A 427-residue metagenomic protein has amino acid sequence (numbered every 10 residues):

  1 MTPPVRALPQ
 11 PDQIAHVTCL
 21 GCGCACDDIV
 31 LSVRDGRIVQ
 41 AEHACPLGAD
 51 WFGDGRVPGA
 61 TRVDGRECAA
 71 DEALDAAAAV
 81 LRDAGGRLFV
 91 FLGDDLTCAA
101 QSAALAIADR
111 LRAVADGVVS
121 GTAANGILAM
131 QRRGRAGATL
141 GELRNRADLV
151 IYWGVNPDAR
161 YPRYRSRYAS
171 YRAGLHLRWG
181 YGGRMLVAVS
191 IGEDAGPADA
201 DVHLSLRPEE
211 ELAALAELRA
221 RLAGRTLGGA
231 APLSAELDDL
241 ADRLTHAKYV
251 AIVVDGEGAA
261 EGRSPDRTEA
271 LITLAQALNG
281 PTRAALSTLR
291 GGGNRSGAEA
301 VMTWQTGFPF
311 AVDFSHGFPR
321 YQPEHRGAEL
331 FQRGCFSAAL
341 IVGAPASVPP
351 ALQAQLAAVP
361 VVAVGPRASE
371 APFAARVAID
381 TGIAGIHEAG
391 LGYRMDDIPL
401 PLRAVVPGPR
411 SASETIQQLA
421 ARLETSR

Functional and structural regions predicted by a protein language model:
M1-R221, G256, C335, A421-R427: N-terminal export/assembly segments and adjacent metallocofactor-ligating motifs of anaerobic energy-metabolism
R66-D83, L233-R243, P323-L330: A short, well-structured juxtamembrane/interface segment
V90, V150, I252, A339 (+1 more regions): Receiver (REC) domain switch-region micro-motif
L96-A100, D194-P197, E261-G262, V348-P350 (+1 more regions): Short, charged/polar "capping" segments at the starts of alpha-helices and the immediately preceding loops
S102, A108-Y171, L177, I272-A374 (+2 more regions): Extended redox/cofactor-interaction regions of prokaryotic respiratory oxidoreductases
V119-A123, G180-M185, E217-R221, T282-A285 (+3 more regions): Short C-terminal domain-edge/linker segments immediately following a structured domain
S190-G228, V254-G256, G262-L271, I383-A421: Short alpha-helices
V202, E210-A214, L218-P323: Active-site phosphate/pyrophosphate-binding segments
